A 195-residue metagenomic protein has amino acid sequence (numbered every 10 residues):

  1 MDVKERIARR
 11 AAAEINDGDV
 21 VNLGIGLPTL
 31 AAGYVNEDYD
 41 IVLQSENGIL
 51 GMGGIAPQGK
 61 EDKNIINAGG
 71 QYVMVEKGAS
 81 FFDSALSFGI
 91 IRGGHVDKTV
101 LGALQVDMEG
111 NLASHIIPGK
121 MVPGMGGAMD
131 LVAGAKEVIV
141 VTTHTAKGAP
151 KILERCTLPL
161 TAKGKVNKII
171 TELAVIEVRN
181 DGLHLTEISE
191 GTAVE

Functional and structural regions predicted by a protein language model:
M1-E76: N-terminal active-site beta-alpha-beta segment that forms phosphate/nucleotide-binding and substrate-recognition loops
D2-R6, P57-E195: Conserved phosphate- and dinucleotide-binding cores of soluble alpha/beta proteins, encompassing both enzyme active
